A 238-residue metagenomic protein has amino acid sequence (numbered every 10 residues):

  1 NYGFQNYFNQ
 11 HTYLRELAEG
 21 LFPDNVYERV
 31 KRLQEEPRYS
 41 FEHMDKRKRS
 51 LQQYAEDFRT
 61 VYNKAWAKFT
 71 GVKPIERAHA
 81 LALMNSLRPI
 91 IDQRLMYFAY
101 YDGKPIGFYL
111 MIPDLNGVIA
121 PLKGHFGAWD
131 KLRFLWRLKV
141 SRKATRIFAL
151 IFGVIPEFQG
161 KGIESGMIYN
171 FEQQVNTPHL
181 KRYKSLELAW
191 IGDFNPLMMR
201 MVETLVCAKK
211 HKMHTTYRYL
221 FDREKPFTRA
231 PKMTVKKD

Functional and structural regions predicted by a protein language model:
N1, Q5-G20, R94-Y97, Y101 (+3 more regions): Active-site/acyl-donor-binding loops of N-acyltransferases
Y2-T70: Acyltransferase donor/substrate-recognition loop-hinge adjacent to the catalytic core
N25, H79-A82, L197: Exposed alpha-helical structural elements
Y27-E28, S86-I90, C207, R229-P231: Short alpha-helix boundary/capping motifs
S40-V154: A conserved beta-strand-loop-helix scaffold within acyl/acetyltransferase catalytic domains
